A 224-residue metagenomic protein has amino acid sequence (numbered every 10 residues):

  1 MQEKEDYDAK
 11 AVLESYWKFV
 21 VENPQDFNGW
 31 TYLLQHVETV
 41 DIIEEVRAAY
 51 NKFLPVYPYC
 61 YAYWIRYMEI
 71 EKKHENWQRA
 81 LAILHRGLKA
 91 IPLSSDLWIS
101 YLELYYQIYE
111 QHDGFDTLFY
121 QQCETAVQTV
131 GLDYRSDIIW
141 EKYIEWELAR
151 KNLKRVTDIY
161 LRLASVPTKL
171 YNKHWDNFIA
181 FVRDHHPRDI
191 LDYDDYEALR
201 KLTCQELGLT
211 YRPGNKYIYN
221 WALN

Functional and structural regions predicted by a protein language model:
M1-N224: Alpha-helical solenoid scaffolds in eukaryotic macromolecular assemblies
